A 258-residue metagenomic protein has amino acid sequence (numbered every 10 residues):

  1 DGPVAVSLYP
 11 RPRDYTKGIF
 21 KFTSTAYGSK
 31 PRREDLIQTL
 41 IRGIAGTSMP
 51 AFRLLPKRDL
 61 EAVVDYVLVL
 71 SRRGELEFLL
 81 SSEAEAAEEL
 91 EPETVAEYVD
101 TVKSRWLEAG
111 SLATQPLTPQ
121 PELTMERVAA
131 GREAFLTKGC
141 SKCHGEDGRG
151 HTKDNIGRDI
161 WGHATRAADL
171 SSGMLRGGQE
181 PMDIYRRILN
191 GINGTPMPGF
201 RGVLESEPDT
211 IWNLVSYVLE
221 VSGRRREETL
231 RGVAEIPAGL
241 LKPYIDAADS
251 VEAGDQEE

Functional and structural regions predicted by a protein language model:
D1-P10, G43-S48, L70-F78, R132-G162 (+2 more regions): Periplasmic/extracellular electron-transfer cofactor-ligation site, primarily the c-type cytochrome heme-c attachment
D1-R33, A51-L54, G145-P181: Gly/Gly-Pro-rich "capping" loops immediately C-terminal to redox-active cysteine motifs in periplasmic/lumenal
R13, E34, Q38, E61 (+7 more regions): Solvent-exposed, polar/charged alpha-helical surfaces in well-ordered, non-transmembrane soluble domains, broadly
K21-S29, D35-A62, L79-A87, D169 (+3 more regions): Axial heme c-ligation environment in periplasmic c-type cytochrome domains
L60-V64, L68, E91-P92, A96-L107 (+3 more regions): Short, well-structured alpha-helical segments
L68-L90: Extracytoplasmic c-type cytochrome modules immediately beyond a signal peptide or single-pass transmembrane anchor
A84-L136, E228-R231, Y244, E258: Electrostatic cytochrome c docking/interface patches
H144-A167, S171-F200, P208-I211, Y217-E257: C-terminal structured domain segments across diverse proteins
